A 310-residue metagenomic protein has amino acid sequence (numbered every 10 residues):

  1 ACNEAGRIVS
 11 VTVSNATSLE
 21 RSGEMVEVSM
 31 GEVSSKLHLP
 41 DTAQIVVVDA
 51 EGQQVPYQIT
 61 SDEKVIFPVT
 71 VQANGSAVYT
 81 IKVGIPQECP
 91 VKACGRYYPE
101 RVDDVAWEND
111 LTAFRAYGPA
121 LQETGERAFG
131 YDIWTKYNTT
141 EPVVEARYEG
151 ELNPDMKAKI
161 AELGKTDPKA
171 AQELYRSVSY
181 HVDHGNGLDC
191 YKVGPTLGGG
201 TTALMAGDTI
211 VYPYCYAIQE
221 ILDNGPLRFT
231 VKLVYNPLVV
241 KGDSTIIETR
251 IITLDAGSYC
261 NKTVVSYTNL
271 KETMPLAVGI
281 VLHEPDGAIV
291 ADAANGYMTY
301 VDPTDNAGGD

Functional and structural regions predicted by a protein language model:
N3-R96, R101-D104, A128-V143: Alpha-mannosidase-like glycoside hydrolase catalytic domains involved in N-glycan trimming, generalizing to other
G6-I8, T12-N15, N269-D310: Polysaccharide-binding surfaces and accessory modules of carbohydrate-active proteins
V11-V13, E63-F67, C215-I218, I247-I251: Short structured motifs
T17-R21, E32-L37, T112-A116, A120-E126 (+1 more regions): Primarily extracytoplasmic ectodomains and periplasmic/lumenal surface modules that are beta-strand-rich
P40-K64, V239-D243, E284-D302: Solvent-exposed beta-strand/loop surfaces of large extracellular or lumenal domains
T80, I85-D208: Solvent-exposed N-terminal domain segments of exported/luminal and surface proteins
Y191-P237: Active-site cradle of extracellular carbohydrate-active enzymes
E220-L276: Acidic, contiguous internal or C-terminal segments within carbohydrate-active enzymes that form a structured patch used
